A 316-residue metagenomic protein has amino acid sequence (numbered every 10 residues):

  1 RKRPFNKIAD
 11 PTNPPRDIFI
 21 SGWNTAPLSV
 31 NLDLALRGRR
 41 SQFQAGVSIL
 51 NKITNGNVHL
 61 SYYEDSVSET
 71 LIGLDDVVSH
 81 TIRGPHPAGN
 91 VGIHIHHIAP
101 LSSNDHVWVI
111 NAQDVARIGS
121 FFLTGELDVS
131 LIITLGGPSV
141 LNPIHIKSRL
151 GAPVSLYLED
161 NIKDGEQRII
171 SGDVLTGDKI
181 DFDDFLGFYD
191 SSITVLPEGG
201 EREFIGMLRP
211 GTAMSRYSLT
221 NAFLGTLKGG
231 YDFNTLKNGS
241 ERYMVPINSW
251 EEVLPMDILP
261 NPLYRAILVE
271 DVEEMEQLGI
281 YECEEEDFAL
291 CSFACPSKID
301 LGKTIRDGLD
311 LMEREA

Functional and structural regions predicted by a protein language model:
R1-A316: Buried, small/hydrophobic-residue-enriched core segments of structured protein domains
